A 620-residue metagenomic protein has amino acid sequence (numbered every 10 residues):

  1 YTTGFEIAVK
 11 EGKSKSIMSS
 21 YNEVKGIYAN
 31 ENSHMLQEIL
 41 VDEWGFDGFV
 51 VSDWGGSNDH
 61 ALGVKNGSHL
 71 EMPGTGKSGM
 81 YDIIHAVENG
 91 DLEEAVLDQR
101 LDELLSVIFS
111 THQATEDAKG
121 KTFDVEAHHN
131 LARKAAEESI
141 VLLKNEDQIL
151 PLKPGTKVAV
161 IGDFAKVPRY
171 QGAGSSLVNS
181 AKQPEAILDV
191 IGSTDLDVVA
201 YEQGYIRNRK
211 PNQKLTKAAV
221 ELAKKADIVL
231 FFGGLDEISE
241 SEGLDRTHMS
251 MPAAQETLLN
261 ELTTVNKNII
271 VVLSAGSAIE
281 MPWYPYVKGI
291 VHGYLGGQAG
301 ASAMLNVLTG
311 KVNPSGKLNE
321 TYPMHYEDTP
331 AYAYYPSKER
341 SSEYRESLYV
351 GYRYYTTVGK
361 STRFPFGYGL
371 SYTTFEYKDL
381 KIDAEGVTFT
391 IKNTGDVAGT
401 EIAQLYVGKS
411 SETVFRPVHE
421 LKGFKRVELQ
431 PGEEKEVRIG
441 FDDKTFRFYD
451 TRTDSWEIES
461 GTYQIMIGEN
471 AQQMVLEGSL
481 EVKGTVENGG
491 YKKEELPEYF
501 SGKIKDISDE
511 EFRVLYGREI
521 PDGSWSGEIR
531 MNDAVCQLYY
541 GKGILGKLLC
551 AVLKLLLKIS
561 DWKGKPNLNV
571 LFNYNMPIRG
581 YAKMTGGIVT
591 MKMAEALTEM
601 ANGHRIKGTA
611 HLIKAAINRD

Functional and structural regions predicted by a protein language model:
Y1-H85, D91-V96, E103: Second-shell residues forming the walls of enzyme active-site clefts
T2-T3, G26-A29, G45, W54 (+3 more regions): C-terminal non-catalytic regions of proteins with extracellular/luminal or membrane-system context
T3-E11, S106, S110, I228 (+1 more regions): Glycine-rich, acidic and aromatic/proline-enriched surface loops and short helix-turn segments that act as binding
V9-K10, S106-T115, D195-V199, K317 (+1 more regions): Proline-centered turn/helix-capping motifs that create local helix->coil transitions or kinks
S20, T75-G76, V96-R100, T115-K121 (+2 more regions): Short coil/turn segments at secondary-structure boundaries
M80-Y81, A95-D102, S106-H128: Conserved, charged catalytic cores of large soluble enzymes
